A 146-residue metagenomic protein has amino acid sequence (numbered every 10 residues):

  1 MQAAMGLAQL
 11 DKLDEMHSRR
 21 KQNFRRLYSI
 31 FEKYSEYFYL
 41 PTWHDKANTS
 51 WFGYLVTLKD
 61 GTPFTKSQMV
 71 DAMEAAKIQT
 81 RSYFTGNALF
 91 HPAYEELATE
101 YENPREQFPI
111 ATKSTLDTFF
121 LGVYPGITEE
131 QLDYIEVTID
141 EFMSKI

Functional and structural regions predicted by a protein language model:
M1-I146: PLP-dependent aminotransferase class I/II
